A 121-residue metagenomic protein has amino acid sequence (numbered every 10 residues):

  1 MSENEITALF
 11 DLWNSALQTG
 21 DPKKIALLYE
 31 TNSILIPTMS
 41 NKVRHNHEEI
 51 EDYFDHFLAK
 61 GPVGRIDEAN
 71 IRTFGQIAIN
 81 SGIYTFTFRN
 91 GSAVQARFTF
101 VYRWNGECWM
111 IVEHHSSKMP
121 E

Functional and structural regions predicted by a protein language model:
M1-K24, I34-E121: A beta-strand edge to alpha-helix "cap/lid" segment located at domain peripheries
